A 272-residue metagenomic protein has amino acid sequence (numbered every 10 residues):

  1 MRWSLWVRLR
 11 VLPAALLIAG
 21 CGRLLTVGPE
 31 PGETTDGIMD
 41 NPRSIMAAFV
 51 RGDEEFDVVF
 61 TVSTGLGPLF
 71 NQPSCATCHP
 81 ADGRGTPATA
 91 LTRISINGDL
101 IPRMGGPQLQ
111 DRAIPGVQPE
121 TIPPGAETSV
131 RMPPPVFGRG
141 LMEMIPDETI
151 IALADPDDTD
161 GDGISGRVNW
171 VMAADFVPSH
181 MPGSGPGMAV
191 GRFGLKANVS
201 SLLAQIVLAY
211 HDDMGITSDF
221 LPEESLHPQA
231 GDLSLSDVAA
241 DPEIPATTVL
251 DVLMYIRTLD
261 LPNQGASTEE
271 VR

Functional and structural regions predicted by a protein language model:
M1-R2, S225: Intrinsically disordered, low-complexity segments
R2-L12: Bacterial N-terminal signal peptides that target proteins for export
R10-G20: Bacterial N-terminal signal peptides
C21-R272: Periplasmic c-type cytochrome electron-transfer domains
